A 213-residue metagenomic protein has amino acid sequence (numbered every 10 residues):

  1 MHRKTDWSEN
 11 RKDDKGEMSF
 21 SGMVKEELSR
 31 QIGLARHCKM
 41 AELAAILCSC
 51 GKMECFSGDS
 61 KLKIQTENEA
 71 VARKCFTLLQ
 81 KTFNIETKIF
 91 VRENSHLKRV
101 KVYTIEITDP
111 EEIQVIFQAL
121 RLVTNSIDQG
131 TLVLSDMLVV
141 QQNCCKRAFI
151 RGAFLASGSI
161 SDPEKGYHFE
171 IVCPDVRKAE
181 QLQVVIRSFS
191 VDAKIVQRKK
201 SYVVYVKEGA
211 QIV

Functional and structural regions predicted by a protein language model:
H2, D6, N10-D14: Intrinsic-disorder-associated, low-complexity terminal segments enriched in Asp/Asn/His/Tyr and depleted of Lys/Arg
W7, G16-A119, L138: N-terminal low-complexity or simple alpha-helical regulatory segments that function as activation/interaction modules
R73, T77-L97, E106-V213: DNA-contacting interfaces and partner/effector-binding or oligomerization modules in DNA-centric proteins
